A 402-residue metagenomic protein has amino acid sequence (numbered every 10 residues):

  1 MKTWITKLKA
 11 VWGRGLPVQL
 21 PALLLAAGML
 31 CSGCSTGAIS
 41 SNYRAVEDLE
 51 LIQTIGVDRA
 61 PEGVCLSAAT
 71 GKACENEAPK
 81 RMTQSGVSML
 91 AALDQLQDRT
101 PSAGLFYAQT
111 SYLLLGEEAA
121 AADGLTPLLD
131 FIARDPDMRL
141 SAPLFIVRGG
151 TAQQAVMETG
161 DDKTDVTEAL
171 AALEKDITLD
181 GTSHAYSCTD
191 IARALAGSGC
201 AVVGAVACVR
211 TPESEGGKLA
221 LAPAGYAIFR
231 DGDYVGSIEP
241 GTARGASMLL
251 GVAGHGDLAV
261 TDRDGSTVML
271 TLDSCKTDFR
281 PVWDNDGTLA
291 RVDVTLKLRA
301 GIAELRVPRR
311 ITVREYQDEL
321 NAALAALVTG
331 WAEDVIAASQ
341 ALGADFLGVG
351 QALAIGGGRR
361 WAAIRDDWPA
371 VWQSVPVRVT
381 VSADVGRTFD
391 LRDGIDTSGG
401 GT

Functional and structural regions predicted by a protein language model:
K2-T402: Membrane-proximal alpha-helical signals and transmembrane carboxylates
